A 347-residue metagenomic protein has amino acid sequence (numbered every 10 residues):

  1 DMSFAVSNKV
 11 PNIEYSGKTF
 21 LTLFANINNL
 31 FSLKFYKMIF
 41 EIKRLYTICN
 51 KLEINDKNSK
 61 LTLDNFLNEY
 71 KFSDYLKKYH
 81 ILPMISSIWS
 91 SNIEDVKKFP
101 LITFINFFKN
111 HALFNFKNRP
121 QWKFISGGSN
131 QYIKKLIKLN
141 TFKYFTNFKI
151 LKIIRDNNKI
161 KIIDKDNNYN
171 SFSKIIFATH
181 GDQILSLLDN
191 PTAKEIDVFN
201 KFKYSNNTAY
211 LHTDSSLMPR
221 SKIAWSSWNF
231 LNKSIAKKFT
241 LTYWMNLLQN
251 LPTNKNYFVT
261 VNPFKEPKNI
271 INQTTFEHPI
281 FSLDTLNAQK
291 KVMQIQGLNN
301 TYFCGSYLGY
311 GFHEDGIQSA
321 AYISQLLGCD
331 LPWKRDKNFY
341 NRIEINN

Functional and structural regions predicted by a protein language model:
D1-L101, I105: Mobile amphipathic helical/loop "lid" adjacent to a hydrophobic cofactor/ligand pocket
D1-M2, N147-K149, K165, C304: Conserved beta-strand termini and adjacent loop/short-helix elements that scaffold enzyme active sites in alpha/beta
D56, W122-S129, F177, G309-G316: Aromatic-acidic/polar surface patches that form glycan- and anion
L67, I85, L136, I176 (+4 more regions): A residue-level signal for conserved active-site and pocket-lining positions in enzyme catalytic cores
N106-D164: Helical element adjacent to the flavin cofactor pocket in flavoenzyme catalytic cores
N140-T141, F172-S173, N299: Short, well-ordered alpha-helix to beta-strand connector turns
K149-F281: Mid-domain catalytic core of redox enzymes that form a hydrophobic substrate pocket/lid adjacent to a catalytic redox
K237-N347: Conserved flavin/dinucleotide-binding core of flavoenzymes
